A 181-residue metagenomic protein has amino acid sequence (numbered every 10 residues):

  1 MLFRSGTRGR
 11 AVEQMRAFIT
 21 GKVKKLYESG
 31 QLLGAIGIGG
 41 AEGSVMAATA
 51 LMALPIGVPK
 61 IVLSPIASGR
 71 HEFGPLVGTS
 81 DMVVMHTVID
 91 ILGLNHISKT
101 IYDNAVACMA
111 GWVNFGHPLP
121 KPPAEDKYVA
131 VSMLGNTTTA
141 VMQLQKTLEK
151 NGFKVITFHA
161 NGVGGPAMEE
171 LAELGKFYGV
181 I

Functional and structural regions predicted by a protein language model:
M1-L2: Short, small-residue-biased leader/transition segments that mark boundaries at the very start of proteins
G6-A35: Conserved nucleotide-sugar donor-binding subdomain of glycosyltransferases
G39-I56, V141-Q145: Short Gly/Thr/Asp-enriched flexible loops that form oxyanion-binding sites at enzyme active sites
M46-L76, V84-H86, I156-A160: Short, acidic/small-residue loops that bind anionic groups at enzyme active sites
A67-K121: A glycine/threonine-rich phosphate-anchoring loop and its flanking beta-alpha core in nucleotide/phosphate-binding
G116-Y128, G152-G162: Flexible, glycine/charged-enriched surface loops at secondary-structure junctions
K146-I181: Acidic, glycine-rich loop-and-beta core segments that form the ion-binding/anion-interacting portion of active sites
